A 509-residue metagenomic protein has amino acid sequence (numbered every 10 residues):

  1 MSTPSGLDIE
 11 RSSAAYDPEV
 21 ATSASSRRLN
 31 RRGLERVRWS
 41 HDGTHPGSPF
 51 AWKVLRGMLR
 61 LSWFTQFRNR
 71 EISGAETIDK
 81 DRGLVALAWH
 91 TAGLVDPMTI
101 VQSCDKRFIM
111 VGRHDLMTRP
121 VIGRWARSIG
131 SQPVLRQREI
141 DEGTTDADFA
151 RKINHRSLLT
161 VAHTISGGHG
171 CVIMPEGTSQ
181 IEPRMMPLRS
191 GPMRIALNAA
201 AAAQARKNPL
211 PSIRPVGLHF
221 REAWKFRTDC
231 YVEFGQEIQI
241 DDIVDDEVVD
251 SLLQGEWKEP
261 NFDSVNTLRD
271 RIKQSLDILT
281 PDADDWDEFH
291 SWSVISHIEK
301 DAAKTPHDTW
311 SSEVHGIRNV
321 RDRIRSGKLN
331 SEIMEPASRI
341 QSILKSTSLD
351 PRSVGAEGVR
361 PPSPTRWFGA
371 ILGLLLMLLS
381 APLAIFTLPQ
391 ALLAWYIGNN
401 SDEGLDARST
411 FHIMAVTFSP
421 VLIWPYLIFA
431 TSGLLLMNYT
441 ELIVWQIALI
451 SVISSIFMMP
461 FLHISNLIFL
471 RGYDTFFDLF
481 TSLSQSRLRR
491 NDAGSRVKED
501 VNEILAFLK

Functional and structural regions predicted by a protein language model:
M1-G83, L87-L94, S103-I109, R124-R127 (+3 more regions): Membrane-interfacial terminal anchoring regions of lipid-handling membrane enzymes
T99-I100: Short active-site loop/helix that positions an aromatic residue
M110-H114: Short internal beta-strands
D115-W125, I129: Membrane helical hairpin/interfacial module
I129-E139, T144-A147, L158: A charged nuclease-like catalytic/ligand-binding cleft shared by nucleic-acid processing domains
E139-E142, G177-I181, Q239-D241: A short, flexible beta-alpha/helix-coil linker loop
L158-M193: Catalytic-site beta-strand/loop segments enriched in glycine and acidic/polar residues
G191-A201: An active-site-proximal "capping" alpha-helix that borders the catalytic cofactor pocket
